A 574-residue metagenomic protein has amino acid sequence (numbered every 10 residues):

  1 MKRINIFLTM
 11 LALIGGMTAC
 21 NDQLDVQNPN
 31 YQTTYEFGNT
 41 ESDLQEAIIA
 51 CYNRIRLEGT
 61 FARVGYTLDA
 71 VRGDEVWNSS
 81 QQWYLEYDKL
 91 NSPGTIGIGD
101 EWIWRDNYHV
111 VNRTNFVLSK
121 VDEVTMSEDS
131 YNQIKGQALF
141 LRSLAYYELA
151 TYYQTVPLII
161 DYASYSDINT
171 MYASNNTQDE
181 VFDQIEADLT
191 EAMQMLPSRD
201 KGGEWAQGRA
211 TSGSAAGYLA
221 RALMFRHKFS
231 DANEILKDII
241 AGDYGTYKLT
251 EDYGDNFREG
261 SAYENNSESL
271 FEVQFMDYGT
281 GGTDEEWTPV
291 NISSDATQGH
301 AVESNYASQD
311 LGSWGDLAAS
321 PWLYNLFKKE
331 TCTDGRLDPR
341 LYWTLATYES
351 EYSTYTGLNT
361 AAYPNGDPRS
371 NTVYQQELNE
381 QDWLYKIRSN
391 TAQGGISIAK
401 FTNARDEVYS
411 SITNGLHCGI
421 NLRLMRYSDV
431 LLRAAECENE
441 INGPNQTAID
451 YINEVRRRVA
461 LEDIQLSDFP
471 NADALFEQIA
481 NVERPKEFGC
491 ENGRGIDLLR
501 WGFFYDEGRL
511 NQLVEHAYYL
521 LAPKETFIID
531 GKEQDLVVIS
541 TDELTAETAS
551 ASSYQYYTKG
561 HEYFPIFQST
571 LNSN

Functional and structural regions predicted by a protein language model:
M17-A19: C-terminal motif of bacterial Sec signal peptides marking the signal peptidase cleavage site
N21-S80, T190-M193, R209-L378, L510-N511: An aromatic- and glycine-enriched ligand-binding surface/loop that stacks and positions planar moieties
E41-G59, Q81-Y153, Y172-E180, L189-G202 (+4 more regions): Conserved, well-structured interaction surfaces
Y52, V76, N107-V110, Q184-E186 (+5 more regions): Long, intrinsically disordered, low-complexity segments
F182, F229, P444-N445: TPR-repeat structural position
Y342-V455: C-terminal substrate/ligand-recognition segments
